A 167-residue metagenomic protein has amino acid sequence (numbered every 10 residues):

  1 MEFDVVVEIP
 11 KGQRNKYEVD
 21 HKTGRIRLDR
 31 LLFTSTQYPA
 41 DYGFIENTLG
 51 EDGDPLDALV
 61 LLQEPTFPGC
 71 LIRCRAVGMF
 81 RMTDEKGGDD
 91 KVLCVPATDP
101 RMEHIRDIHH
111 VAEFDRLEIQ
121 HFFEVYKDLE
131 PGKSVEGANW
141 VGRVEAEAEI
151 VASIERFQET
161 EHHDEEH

Functional and structural regions predicted by a protein language model:
M1-H167: Hydrophobic N-terminal alpha-helices or hydrophobic patches in metabolic proteins across all domains of life
